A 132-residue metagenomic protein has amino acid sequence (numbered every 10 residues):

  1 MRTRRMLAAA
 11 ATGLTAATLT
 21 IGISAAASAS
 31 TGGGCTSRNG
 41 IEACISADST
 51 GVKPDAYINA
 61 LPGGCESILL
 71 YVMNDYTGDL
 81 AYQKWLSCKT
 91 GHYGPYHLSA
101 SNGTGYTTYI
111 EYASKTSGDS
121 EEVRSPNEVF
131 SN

Functional and structural regions predicted by a protein language model:
M1-A47: N-terminal prepro-regions of secreted/extracellular proteins
S28-N132: Post-signal peptide N-terminal regions of Sec-secreted extracellular proteins
